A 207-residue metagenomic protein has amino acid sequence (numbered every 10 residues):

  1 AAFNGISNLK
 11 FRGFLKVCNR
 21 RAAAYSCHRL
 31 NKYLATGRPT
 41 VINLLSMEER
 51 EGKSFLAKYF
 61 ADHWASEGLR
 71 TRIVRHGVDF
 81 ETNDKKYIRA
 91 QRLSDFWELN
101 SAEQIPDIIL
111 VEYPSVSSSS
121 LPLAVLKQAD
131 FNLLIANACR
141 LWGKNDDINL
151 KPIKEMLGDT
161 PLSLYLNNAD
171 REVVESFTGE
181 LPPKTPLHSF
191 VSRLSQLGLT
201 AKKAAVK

Functional and structural regions predicted by a protein language model:
A1-K58, D62-R70, R75-E81, Y87 (+1 more regions): Short boundary/hinge segments that flank catalytic cores
K10-F14, N100-Q104, F131-I135: A generic short-segment signal for beta-strand/edge and adjacent turn/coil regions
T36, E103-Q104, L126-Q128, M156-L157: A structural signal for short secondary-structure junctions
N43, I108-E112, L133-I135: Structural motif
R75-V78, D84-L126: Switch II (G3) loop of P-loop NTPases
D107-I108, D130, L162: Conserved acidic residues
S115-S118, A129-D147: Conserved Switch II/interswitch segment of TRAFAC-class P-loop GTPases
Q128-A129, E180: Short, structured coil segments at secondary-structure junctions
